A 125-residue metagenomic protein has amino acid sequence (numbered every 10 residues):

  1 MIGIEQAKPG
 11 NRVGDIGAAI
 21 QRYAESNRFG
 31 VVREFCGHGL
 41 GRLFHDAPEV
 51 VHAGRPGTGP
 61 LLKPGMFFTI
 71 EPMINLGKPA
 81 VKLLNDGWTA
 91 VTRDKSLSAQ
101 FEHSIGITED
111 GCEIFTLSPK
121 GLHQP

Functional and structural regions predicted by a protein language model:
M1-P125: Active-site neighborhoods and metal-handling regions in enzymes and metal-associated proteins
